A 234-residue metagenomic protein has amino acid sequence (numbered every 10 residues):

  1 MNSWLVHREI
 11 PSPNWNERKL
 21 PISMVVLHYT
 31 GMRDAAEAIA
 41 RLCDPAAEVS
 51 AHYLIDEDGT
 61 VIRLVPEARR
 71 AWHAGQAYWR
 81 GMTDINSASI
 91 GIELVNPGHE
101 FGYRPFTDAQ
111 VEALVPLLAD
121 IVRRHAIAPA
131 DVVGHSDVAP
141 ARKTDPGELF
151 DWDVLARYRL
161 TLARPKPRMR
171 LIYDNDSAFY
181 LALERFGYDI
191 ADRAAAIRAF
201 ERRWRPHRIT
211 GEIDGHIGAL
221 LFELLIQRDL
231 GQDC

Functional and structural regions predicted by a protein language model:
M1-A130: Active-site-adjacent loop/helix surface patches within enzyme catalytic domains that shape the substrate-binding cleft
T83, P97-G98, Y103-C234: Basic/polar, cationic surfaces and motifs that engage anionic cell-wall and phosphate/carboxylate ligands
